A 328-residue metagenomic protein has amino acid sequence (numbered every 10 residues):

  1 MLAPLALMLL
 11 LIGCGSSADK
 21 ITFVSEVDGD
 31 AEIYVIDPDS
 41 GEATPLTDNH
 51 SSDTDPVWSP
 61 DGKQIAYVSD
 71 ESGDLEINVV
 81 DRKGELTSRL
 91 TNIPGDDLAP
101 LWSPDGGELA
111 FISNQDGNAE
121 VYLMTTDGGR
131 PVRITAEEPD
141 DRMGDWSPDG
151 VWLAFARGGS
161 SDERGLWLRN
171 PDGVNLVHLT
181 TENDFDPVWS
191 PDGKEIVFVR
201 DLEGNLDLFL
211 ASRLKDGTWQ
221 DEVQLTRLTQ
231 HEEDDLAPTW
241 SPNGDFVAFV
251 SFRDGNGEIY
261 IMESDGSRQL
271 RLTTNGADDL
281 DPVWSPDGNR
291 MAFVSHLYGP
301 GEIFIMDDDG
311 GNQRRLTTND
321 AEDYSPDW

Functional and structural regions predicted by a protein language model:
L2-L11: Bacterial N-terminal signal peptides
C14-W328: Sequence signature of WD/YWTD-type beta-propeller architectures
